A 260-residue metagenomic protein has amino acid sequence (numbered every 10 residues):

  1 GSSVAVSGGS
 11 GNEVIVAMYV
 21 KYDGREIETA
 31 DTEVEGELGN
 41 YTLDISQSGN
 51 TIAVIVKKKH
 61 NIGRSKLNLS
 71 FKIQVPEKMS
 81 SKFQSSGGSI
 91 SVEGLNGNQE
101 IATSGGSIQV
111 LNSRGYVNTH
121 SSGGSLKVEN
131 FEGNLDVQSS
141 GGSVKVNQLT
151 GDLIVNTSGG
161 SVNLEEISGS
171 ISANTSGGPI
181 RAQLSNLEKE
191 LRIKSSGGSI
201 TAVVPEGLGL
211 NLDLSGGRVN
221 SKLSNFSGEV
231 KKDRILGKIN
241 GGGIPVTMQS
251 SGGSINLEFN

Functional and structural regions predicted by a protein language model:
S3-S85, S91-T103, S107-S121, K127-Q138 (+6 more regions): Acidic (Asp/Glu) and glycine-rich low-complexity loops/linkers that are typically intrinsically disordered
G142-G198: Eukaryotic tandem repeat interaction scaffolds
S161, S199, D233-G237: Short, recurring structural edge motifs at helix starts
L164-E165, A182-L184, A202-V204, K222 (+1 more regions): Extended hydrophobic-aromatic, low-complexity segments
